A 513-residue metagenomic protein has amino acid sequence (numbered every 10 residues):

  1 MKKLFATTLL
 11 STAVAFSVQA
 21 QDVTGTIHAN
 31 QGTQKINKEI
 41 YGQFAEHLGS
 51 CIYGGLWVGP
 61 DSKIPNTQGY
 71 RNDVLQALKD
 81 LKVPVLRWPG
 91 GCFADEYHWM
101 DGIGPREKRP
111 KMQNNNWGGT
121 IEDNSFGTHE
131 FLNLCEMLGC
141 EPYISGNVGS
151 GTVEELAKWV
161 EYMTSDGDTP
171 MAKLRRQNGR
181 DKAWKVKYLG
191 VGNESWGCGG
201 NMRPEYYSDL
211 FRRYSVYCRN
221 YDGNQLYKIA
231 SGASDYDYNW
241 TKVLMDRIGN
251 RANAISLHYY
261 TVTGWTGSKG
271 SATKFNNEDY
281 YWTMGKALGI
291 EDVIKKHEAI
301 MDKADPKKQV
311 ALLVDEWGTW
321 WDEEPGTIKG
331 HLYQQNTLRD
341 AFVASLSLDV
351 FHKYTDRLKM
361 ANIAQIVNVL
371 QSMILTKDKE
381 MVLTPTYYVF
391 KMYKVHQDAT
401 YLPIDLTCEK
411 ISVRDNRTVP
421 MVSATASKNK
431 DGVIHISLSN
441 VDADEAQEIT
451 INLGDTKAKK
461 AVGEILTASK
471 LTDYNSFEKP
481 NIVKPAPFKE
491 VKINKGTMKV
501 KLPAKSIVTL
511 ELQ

Functional and structural regions predicted by a protein language model:
L4, Q19-A254, A287-E323, T327-Q513: Non-catalytic accessory regions flanking glycosidase/transglycosidase catalytic cores in CAZymes
T7-A15: Bacterial N-terminal signal peptides
N250-A252, S256-T266: Anion-binding catalytic surfaces of enzymes that hydrolyze or transfer phosphate/sulfate esters
T261-Y281, T327: Active-site His/acidic residue clusters
M284: Gly/Pro-rich active-site loop or hairpin
